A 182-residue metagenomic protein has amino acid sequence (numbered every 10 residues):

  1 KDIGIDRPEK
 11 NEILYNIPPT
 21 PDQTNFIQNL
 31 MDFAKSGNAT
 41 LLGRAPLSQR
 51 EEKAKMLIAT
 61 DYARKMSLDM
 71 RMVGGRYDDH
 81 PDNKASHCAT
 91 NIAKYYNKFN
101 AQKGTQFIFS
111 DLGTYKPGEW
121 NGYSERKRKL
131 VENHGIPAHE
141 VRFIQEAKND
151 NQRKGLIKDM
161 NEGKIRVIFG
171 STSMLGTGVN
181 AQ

Functional and structural regions predicted by a protein language model:
K1-H80, K84, N91-N97: Inter-lobe connector of SF1/SF2 helicase motors
T20-Q23, G113-Y115, N149, M174-G176: Conserved nucleotide-binding/hydrolysis micro-motifs of P-loop NTPases
K94-A101, H134-G135: Alpha-helix termini
A101-K103, K164-I165: Short, high-confidence coil segments that cap the C-terminus of an alpha-helix and link into the following beta-strand
K103-G113: Conserved RecA-like ASCE P-loop NTPase motor core of nucleic-acid helicases/translocases
L112-Q145: Conserved helicase motor "Helicase C" RecA-like lobe of SF1/SF2 P-loop NTPases
G135-L175: Conserved helicase ATPase core of P-loop NTP-dependent helicases/translocases
V179-Q182: A short beta-strand element within the Helicase C-terminal
